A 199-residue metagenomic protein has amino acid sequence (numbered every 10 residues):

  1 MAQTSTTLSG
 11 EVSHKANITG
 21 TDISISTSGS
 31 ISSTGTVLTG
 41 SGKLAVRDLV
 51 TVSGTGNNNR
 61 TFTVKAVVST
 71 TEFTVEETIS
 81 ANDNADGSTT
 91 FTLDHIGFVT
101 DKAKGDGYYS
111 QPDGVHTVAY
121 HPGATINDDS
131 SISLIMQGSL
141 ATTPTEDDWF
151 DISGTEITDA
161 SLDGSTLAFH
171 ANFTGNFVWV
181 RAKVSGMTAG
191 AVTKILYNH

Functional and structural regions predicted by a protein language model:
M1-D22, V192-H199: Short, intrinsically disordered N-terminal pre-domain segments
S5, S9, S13, H95-P112 (+1 more regions): Short Trp-Ser/Thr-centered turn/loop motifs at beta-strand boundaries
A16-L44, S53-F98, M187-T188: Small/polar beta-strand repeat architecture
T51, T63, S133-Q137: Beta-strand signatures of extracellular beta-sandwich domains
N58, P122-I132, M187-V192: Extended, low-complexity, turn-rich repeat/linker tracts enriched in Gly/Pro/Ser/Thr and Asp/Glu that occur
F98, D106-Q111, D151-H199: Beta-sandwich interaction modules
Q111-N127, V180-K183: Hydrophobic beta-strand segments within beta-rich accessory/binding domains
D129-D147, N198: Short, surface-exposed beta-strand/strand-loop-strand elements in extracellular ectodomains
